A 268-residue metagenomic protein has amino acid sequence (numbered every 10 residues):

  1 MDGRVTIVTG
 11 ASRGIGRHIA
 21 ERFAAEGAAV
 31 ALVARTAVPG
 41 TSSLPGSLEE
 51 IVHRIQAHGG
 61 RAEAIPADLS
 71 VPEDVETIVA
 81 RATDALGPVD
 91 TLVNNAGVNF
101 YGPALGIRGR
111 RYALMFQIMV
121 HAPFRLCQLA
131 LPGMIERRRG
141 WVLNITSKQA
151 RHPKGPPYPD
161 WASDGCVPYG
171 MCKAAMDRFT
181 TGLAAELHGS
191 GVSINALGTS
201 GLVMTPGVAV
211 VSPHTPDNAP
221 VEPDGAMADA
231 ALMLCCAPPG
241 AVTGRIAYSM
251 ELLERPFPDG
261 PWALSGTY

Functional and structural regions predicted by a protein language model:
V5, S12-R13: Conserved glycine-rich cofactor-binding loop
E26-E50: Conserved glycine-rich Rossmann-like NAD(P)H-binding loop of the short-chain dehydrogenase/reductase
G46, P66-T77, G109: The beta1-alpha1 cofactor-binding region of Rossmann-like NAD(H)/NADP(H)-dependent oxidoreductases
P103-A104, R108-A113: Substrate-binding pocket helix/loop in short-chain dehydrogenase/reductase
C127-Q128, T181: A short, exposed helix-loop element centered on a Lys and neighboring polar residues
L143-G189, G201-V203: Catalytic loop of short-chain dehydrogenase/reductase
A174, G189, A196-L197, H214-Y268: C-terminal helical subdomain
